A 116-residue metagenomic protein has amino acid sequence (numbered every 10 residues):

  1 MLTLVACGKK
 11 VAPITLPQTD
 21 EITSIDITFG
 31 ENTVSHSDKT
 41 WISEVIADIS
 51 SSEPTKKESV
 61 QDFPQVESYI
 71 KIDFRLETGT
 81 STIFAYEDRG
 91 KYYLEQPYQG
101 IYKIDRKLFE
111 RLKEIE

Functional and structural regions predicted by a protein language model:
C7-E116: Function-determining sites in protein domains
